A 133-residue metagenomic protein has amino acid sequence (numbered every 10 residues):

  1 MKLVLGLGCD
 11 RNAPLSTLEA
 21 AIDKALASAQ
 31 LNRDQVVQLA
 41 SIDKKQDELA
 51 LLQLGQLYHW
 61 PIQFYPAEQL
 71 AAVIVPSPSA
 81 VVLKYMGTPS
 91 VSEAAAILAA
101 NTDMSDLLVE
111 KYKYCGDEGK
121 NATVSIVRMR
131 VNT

Functional and structural regions predicted by a protein language model:
M1-K44, S125-T133: Conserved mixed alpha/beta catalytic, RNA-binding, or beta-rich assembly cores of soluble enzyme, regulatory
E19, D23, L52, V91-A95: Predominant activation on well-ordered alpha-helical scaffold segments within soluble catalytic domains
A27, L31, S41, Q56-Q63 (+2 more regions): Generic secondary-structure signature for well-ordered alpha-helical cores
Q38-K45, V73-S79, I97-T102: Low-complexity, flexible helical/coil segments
L39, K84, K111: Short, flexible active-site recognition loops that position polar ligands and cofactors
I42, L51-V91: Long, charge-dense
D47-L49: Short, well-ordered alpha-helical microsegments
A96-T133: C-terminal edge-of-domain segments
